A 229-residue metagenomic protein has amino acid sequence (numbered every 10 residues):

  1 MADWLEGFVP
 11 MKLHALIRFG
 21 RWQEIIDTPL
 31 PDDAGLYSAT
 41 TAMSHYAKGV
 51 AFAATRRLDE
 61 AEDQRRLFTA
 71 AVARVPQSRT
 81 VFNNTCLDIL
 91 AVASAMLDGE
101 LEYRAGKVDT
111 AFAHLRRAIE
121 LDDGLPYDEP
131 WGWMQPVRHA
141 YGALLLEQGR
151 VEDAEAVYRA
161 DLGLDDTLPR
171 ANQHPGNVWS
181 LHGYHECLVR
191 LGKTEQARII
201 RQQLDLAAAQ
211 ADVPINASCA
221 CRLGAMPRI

Functional and structural regions predicted by a protein language model:
M1-A2, T28-S38, T69-C86, I119-D128 (+2 more regions): Solenoid-like repeat scaffolds
E6, G35, T40-A42, T85-V92 (+3 more regions): Start-of-helix signal in alpha-solenoid helical-repeat scaffolds, especially tetratricopeptide repeats
M11, A47, L90-A93, L97 (+3 more regions): "A position-specific structural signal for the A-helix of alpha-solenoid helical repeats
